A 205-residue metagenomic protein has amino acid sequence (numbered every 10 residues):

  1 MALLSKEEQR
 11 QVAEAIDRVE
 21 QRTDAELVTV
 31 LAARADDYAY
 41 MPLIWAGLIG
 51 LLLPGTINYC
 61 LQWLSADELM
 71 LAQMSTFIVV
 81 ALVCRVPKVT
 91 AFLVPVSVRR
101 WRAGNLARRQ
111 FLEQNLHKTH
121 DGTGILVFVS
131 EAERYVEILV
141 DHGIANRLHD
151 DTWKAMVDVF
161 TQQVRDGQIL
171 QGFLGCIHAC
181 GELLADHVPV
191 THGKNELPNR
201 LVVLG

Functional and structural regions predicted by a protein language model:
L3-L27: Short, charged cytosolic
L4, H142-L201: A membrane-cytosol interface segment of integral membrane proteins
D24, V127, C176: Residue-level signature of catalytic and energy-coupling elements of molecular machines, predominantly ATP/GTP-dependent
Y38-I49: Select subsegments of transmembrane alpha-helices in polytopic membrane proteins, especially boundary-proximal
N58-L93: Transmembrane alpha-helices and immediately adjacent membrane-cytoplasm interface residues in multi-pass integral
L82-L93, V136-V140, M156-D158, Q162: Acidic/polar active-site rim loop that often engages polyanionic ligands
V96-Q114: Membrane-cytosol interface motif
R108-V140: Acidic, Ser/Thr-rich low-complexity segments on the non-lumenal side of membrane proteins
